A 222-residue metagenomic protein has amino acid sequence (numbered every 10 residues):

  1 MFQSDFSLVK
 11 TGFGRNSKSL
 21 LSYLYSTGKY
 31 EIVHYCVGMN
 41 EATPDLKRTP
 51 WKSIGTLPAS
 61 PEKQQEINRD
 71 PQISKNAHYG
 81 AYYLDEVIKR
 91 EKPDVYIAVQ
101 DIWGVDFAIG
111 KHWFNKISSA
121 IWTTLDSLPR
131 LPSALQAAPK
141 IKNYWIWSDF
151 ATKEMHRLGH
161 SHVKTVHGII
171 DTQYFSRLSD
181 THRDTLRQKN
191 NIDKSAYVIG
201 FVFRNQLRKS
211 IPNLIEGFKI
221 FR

Functional and structural regions predicted by a protein language model:
M1-A42, K47-R48, E91: N-terminal subdomain of nucleotide-sugar transferases
Q3-D5, W122, W147, V166 (+1 more regions): Short hydrophobic "strand-cap" motifs at the C-terminus of beta-strands
L21, F218-R222: A conserved amphipathic alpha-helix that caps or lines the catalytic cleft of carbohydrate- and lipid-modifying enzymes
G38, F150, I169: Carbohydrate-associated surface elements
P44-N143, D149-F150: Extended catalytic core of nucleotide-activated donor transferases of GT-like folds
V166-R177: Short beta-strand->alpha-helix junction loop in the catalytic core of nucleotide-activated group-transfer enzymes
S176-I192: A short helix/loop element that forms part of the nucleotide-sugar donor recognition site in Leloir-type
D193-K209, I215-F218: Conserved donor-binding/catalytic core segment of Leloir-type glycosyltransferases
